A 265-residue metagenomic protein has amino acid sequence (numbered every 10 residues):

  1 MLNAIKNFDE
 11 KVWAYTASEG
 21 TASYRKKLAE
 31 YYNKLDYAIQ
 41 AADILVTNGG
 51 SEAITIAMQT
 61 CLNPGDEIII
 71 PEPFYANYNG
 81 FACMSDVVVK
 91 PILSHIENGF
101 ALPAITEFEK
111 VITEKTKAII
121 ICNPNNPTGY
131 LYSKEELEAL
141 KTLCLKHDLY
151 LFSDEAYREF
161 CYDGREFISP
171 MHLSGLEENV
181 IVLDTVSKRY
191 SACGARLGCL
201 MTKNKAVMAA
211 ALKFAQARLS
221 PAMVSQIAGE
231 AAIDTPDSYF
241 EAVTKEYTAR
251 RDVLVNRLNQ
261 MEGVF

Functional and structural regions predicted by a protein language model:
M1-G49, I56, A232-T235: N-terminal small-domain helix-loop-helix segment of the aminotransferase-like
A4, L173-T248, D252-R257: Conserved core segment of the aminotransferase class I/II
R25, I105, S153, T244 (+1 more regions): Short amphipathic alpha-helical/adjacent loop interface patches that line ligand and macromolecule-binding sites
A42, Q59-I121, K134: PLP-dependent aminotransferase-like
S85, K146-H147, M261: Helix C-cap/helix->beta junction micro-motif
H95-R165: Active-site phosphate-binding strand-loop segment of PLP-dependent enzymes
Y247-T248, G263-F265: Conserved PLP-binding catalytic core of the aspartate aminotransferase-like
